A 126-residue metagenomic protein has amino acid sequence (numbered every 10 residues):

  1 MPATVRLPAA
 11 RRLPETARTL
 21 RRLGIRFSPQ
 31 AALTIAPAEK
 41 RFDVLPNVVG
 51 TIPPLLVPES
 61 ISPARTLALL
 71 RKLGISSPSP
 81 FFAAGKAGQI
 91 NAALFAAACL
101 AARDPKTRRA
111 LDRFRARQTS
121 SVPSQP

Functional and structural regions predicted by a protein language model:
M1-A3, A31-A32, T51-P53, S77-S79: Generic structural motif recognizing short loop/turn segments at the entrances and edges of beta-strands
P2-I25, A64-P126: C-terminal binding/interaction regions
S28-E59: Glycine-rich phosphate-binding loop
